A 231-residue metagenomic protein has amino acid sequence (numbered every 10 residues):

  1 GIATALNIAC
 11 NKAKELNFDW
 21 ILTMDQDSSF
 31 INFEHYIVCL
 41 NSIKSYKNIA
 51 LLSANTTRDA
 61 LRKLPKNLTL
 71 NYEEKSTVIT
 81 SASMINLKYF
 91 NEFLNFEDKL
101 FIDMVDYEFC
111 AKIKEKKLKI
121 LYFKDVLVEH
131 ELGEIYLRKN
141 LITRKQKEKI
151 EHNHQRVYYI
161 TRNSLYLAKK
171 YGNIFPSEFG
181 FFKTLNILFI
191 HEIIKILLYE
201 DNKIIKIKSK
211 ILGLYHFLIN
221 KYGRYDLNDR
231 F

Functional and structural regions predicted by a protein language model:
G1-E15: Glycine-rich, basic loop-to-helix element that forms the pyrophosphate-binding segment of sugar-nucleotide handling
F18-D27: Short beta-strand-to-loop acidic/aromatic patch adjacent to the donor-nucleotide binding site
D27-F30, L100: Acidic metal-phosphate-binding loop of nucleotide-sugar-dependent transferases
S29-P65: Conserved donor NDP-sugar-binding/catalytic core segment of glycosyltransferases
L68-I85, E148-H152: A recurrent flexible, glycine/aromatic-enriched loop bordering the glycosyltransferase active site that acts as
E73, E129-R162, E200-I207: Nucleotide-sugar-dependent glycosyltransferase catalytic core
Y89, L94, K99-G133: A short, conserved alpha-helix in the catalytic core of glycosyltransferases
A168-F231: Non-catalytic, C-terminal membrane-associated alpha-helical segments of glycosyltransferases
